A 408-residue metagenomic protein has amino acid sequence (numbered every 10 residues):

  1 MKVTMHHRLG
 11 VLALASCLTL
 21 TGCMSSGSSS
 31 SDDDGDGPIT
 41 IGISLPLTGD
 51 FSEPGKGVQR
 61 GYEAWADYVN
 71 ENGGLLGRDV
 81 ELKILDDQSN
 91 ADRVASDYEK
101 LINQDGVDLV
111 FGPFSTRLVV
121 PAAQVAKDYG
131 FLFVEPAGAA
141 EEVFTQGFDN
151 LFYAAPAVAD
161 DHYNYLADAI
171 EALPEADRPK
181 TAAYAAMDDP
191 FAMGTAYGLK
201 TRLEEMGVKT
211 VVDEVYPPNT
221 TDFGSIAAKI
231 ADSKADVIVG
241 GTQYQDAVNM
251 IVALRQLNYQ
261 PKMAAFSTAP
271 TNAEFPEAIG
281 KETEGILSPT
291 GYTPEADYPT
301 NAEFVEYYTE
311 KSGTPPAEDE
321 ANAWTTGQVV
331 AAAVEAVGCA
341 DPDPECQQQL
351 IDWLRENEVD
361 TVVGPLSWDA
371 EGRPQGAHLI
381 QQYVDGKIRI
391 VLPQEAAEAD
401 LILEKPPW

Functional and structural regions predicted by a protein language model:
K2-H6, L14, M24-W408: Extracytosolic ligand-binding ectodomains
T19-G22: C-terminal motif of bacterial Sec signal peptides marking the signal peptidase cleavage site
